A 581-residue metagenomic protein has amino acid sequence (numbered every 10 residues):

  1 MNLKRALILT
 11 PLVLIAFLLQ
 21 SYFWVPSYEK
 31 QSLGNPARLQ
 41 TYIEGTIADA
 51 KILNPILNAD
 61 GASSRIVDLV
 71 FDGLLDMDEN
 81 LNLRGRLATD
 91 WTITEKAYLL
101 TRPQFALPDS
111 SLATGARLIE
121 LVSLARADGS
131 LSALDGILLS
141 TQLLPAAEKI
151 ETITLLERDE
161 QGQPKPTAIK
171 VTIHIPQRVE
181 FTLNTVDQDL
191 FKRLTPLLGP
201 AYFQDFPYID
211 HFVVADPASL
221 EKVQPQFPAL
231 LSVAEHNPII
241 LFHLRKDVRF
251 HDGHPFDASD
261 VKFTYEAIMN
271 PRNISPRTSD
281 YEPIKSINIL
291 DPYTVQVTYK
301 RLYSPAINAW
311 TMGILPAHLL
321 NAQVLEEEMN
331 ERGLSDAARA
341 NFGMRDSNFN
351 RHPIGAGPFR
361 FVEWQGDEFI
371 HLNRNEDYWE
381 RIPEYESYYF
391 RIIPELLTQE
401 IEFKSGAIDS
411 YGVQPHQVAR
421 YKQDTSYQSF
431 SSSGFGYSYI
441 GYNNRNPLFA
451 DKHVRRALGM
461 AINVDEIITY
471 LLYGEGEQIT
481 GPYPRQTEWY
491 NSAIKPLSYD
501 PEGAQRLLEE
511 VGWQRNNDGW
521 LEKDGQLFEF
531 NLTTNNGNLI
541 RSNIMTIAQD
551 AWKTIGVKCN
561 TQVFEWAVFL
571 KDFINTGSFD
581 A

Functional and structural regions predicted by a protein language model:
S21, S130-Y208, Q226, E235-N237 (+3 more regions): Surface-exposed binding/hinge segments that line and control ligand-binding clefts or catalytic entry sites
R38-D49, T89, F181, P238-H243 (+8 more regions): Short, well-ordered beta-strand elements
E44, G253, V413, K553-A581: Periplasmic binding protein-like
G45-E160, D189-V233, E266, I354: N-terminal lobe/hinge region of extracytoplasmic solute-binding protein
D78, T195-Q224, I314-P383, S387 (+3 more regions): Gly/Pro-rich hinge or "lid" segments in bacterial periplasmic/extracellular proteins
R84-G85, E95-L100, G115-L121, R360 (+2 more regions): Append "and occasionally in soluble cytosolic enzymes with long acidic Gly/Pro-rich linkers
L241-D247, S347, N375-Y421, T546-D550 (+2 more regions): Ligand-site clamp/hinge motif
S259, I268, S286-I289, V362-N373 (+6 more regions): Extracellular/periplasmic solute-recognition and catalytic clefts
